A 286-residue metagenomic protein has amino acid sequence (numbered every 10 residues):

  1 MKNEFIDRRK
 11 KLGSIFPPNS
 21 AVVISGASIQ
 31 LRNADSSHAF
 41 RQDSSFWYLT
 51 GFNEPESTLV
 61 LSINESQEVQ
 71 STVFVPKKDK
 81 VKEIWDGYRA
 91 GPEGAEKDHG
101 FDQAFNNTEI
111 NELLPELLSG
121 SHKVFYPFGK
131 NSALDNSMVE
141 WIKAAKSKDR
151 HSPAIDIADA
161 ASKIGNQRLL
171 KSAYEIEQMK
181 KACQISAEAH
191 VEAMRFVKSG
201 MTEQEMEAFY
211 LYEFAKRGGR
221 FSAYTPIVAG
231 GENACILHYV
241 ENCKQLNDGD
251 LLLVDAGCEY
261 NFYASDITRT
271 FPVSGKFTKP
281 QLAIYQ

Functional and structural regions predicted by a protein language model:
M1-Q286: Active-site neighborhoods and metal-handling regions in enzymes and metal-associated proteins
